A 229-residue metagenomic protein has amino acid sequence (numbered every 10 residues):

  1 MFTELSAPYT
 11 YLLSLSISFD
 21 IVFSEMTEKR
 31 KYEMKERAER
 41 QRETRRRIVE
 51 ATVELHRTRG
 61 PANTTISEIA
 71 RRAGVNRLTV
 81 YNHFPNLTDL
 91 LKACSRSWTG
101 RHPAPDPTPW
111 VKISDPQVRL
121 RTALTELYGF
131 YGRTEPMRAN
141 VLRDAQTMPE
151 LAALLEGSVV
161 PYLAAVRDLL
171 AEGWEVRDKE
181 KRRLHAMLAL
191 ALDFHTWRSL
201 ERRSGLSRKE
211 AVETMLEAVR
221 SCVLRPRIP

Functional and structural regions predicted by a protein language model:
S6, T10-V75, H83, T88-D89: Basic, helix-initiating cap at the start of DNA-binding domains
H56, D89-W98, S158: Alpha-helical DNA-contacting segments of helix-turn-helix folds
I66, S95-P103: Short, basic, alpha-helical segments at the C-terminal edge of helix-turn-helix-like DNA-binding modules
L78: Key DNA-contact positions within bacterial/archaeal DNA-binding proteins
H83-F84, A93, T214: Residues in the recognition helix of alpha-helical DNA-binding motifs
A93, A104-P136, E156-V159: Hydrophobic alpha-helical connector segments
T125, G129-L142, P149-E175, R182-A186 (+1 more regions): Amphipathic alpha-helical packing segments from all-alpha helical-bundle domains
D168, H185-L206, S221-P229: Amphipathic C-terminal alpha-helical segment
